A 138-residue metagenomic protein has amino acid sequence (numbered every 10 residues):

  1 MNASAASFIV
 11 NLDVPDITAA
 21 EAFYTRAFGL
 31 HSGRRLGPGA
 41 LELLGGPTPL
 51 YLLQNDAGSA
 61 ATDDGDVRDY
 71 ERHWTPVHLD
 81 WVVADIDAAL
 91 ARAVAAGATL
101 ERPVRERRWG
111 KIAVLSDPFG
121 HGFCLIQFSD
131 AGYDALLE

Functional and structural regions predicted by a protein language model:
M1-I9, L30-D80, A88-S116, Q127-E138: Vicinal oxygen chelate
A20-T25, A93, G120: Conserved active-site tyrosine of GNAT-family acetyltransferases
G122-L125: Short glycine-/small-residue motifs
